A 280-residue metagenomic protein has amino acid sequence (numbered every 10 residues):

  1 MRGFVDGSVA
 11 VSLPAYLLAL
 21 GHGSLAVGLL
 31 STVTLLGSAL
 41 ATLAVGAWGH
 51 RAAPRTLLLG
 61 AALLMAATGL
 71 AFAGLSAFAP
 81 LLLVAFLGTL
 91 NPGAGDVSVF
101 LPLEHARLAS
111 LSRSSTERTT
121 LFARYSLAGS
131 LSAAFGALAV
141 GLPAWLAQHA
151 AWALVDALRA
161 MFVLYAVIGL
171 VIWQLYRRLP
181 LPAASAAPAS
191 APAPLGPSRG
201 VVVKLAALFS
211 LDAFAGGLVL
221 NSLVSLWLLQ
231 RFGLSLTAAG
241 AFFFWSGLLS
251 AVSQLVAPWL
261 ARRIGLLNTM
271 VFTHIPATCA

Functional and structural regions predicted by a protein language model:
M1-L36, V201-F209, A213-F243: Helix-loop boundary and gating motifs at the non-cytosolic
P14-A19, A134-D156, L226, Q230-R231: Transmembrane alpha-helix termini and helix-breaking/packing motifs in multi-pass membrane transporters
L35-L43, A133-A134, G247-L255: Residue-level signature of mid-helix packing/kink "hotspots" within the transmembrane helices of 12-pass Major
L40-A53, A144, S253-L266: Helix-to-loop junctions at the C-terminal end of transmembrane segments in multipass secondary transporters
T56-A71, N268-A280: Structural signature of the two symmetry-related core transmembrane helices
T68, F78-V99: Hydrophobic core of transmembrane alpha-helices in multi-pass small-molecule transporters, especially MFS/SLC-type
V140, A144-W145, A166-A186: C-terminal membrane-cytosol helix-exit motif in multi-pass small-molecule transporters
L181-A213: Juxtamembrane intracellular "pre-TM" segments in multi-pass secondary transporters
